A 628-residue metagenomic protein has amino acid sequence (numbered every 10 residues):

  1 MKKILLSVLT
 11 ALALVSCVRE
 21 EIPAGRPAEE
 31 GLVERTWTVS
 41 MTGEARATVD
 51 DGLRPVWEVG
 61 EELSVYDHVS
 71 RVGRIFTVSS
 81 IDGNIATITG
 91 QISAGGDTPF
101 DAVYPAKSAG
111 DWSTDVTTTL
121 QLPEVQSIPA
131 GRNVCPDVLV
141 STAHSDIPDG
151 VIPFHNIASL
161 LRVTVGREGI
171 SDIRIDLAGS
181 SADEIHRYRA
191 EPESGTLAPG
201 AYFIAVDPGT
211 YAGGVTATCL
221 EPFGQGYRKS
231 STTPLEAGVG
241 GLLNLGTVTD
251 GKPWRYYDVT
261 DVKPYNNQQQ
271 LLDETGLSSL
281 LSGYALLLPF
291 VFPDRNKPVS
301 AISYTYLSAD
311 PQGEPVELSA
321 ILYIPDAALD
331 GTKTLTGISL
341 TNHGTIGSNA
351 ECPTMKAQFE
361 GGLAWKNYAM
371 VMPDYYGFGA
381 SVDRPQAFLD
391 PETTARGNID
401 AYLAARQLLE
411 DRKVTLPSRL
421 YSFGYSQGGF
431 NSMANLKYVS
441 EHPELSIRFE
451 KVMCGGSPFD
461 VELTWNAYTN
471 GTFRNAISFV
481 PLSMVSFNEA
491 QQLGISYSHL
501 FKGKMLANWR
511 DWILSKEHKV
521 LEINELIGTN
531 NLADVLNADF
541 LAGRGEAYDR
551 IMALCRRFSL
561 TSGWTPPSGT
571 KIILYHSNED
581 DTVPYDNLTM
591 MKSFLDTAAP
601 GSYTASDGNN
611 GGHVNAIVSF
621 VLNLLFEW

Functional and structural regions predicted by a protein language model:
C17-G251, N398: Sec-type signal peptide cleavage vicinity
G251-S319, I324-L329: Catalytic-loop region of hydrolases
Q312-S319, Y323-W365: Short, surface-exposed "cap/lid" segments of acyl-processing enzymes
F388-D411: Alpha/beta-hydrolase active-site loop
L403-N475: Primarily recognizes the serine-hydrolase "nucleophile elbow" in alpha/beta-hydrolase and SGNH/GDSL folds
G455-T565: Accessory cap/linker subdomain of secreted extracellular hydrolases
I573-H576, D580: Short beta-strand/loop motif that positions the catalytic acidic residue of the alpha/beta-hydrolase fold
D581-N587: Conserved alpha/beta-hydrolase "acid-adjacent" motif
